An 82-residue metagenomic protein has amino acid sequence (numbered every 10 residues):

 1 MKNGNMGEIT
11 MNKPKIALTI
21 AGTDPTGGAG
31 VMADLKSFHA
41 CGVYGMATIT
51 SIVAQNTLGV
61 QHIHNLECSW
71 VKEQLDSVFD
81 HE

Functional and structural regions predicted by a protein language model:
K2-E82: Small-residue (G/A/S/T)-rich helix-start motifs and N-terminal tracts that mark the onset
